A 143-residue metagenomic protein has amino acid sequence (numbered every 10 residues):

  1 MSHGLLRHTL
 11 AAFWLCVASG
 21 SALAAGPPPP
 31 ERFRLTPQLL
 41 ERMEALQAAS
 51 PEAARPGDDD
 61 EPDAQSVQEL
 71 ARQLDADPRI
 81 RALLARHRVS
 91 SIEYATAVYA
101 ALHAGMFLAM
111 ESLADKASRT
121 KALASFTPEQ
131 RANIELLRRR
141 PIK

Functional and structural regions predicted by a protein language model:
M1-L10: Bacterial N-terminal signal peptides that target proteins for export
G4, S21-L23: Serine/proline-rich low-complexity intrinsically disordered segments, especially terminal tails, linkers
L5, P37, H87: Solvent-exposed, flexible loop/coil residues
T9-G20: Bacterial N-terminal signal peptides
A18, E52, G57, M106-E111: General N-terminal targeting signals
A24-Q68, L136-K143: Immediate post-signal-peptide N-terminus of mature secreted/exported proteins
Q68-K143: Compact alpha-helical subdomains of small soluble proteins
